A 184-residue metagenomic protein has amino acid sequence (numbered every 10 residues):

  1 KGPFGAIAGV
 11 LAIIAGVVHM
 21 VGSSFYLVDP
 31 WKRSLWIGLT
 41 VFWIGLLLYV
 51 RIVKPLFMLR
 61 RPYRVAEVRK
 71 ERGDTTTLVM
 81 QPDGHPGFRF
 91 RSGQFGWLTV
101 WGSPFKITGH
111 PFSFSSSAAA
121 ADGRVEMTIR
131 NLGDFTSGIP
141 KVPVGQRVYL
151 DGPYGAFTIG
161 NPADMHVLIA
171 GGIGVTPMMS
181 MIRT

Functional and structural regions predicted by a protein language model:
K1-L56, E126, N131-T184: FNR/FR-type flavoprotein reductase catalytic core
V53, F57-Y149, H166: Ferredoxin-reductase
